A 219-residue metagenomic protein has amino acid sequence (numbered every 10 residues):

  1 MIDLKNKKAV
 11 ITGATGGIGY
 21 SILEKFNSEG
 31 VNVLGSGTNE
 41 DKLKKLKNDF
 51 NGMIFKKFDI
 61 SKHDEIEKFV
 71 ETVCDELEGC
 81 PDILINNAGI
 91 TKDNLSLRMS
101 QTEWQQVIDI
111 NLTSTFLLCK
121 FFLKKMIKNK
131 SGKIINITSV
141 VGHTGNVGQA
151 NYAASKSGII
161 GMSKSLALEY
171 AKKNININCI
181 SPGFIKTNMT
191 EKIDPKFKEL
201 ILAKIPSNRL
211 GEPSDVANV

Functional and structural regions predicted by a protein language model:
K8, T15-G16: Conserved glycine-rich cofactor-binding loop
E29-K44: Conserved glycine-rich Rossmann-like NAD(P)H-binding loop of the short-chain dehydrogenase/reductase
L95-S96, S100-I108, I201: Substrate-binding pocket helix/loop in short-chain dehydrogenase/reductase
C119, S155, S163: Active-site helix of classical SDR
K124, L168-K172: Alpha-helical segment proximal to the catalytic Tyr-Lys
S139: Residue(s) in the substrate-gating loop at a strand-loop-helix junction that position the organic substrate next
I205-V216: A conserved structural motif in NAD(P)-dependent oxidoreductases
